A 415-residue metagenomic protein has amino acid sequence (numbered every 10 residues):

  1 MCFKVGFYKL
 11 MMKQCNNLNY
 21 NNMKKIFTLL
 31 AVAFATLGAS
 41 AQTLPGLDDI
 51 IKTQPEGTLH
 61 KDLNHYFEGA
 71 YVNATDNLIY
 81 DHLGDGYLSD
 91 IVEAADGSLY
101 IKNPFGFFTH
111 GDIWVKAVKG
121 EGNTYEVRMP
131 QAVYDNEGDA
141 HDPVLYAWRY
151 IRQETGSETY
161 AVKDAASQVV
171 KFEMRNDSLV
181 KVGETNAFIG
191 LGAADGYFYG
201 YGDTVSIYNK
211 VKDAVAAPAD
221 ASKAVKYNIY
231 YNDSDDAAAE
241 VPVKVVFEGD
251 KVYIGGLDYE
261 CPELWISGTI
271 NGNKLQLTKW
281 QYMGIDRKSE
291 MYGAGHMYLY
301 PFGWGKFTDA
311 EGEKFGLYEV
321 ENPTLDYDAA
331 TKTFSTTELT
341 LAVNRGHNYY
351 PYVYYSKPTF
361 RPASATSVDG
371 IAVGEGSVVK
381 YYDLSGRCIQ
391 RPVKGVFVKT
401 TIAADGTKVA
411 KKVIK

Functional and structural regions predicted by a protein language model:
M1-D48: Bacterial Sec-dependent N-terminal signal peptides
L18, K24-K25, V398-K415: C-terminal tail/sorting-segment detector
N19-Y20, T359-C388: Residue-level detector of functionally pivotal "anchor" positions at catalytic/ligand-binding pockets or at interdomain
Q42-L63, G183-V225, T337-A365: Edge beta-strand at a domain terminus
L44-D85, I101-F105, K210-A239, I254-D258: Tryptophan-anchored aromatic micro-motifs
L83-K163, A239-V241, V246-D309: Predominantly extracellular/secreted and cell-surface proteins with exposed, flexible low-complexity segments
